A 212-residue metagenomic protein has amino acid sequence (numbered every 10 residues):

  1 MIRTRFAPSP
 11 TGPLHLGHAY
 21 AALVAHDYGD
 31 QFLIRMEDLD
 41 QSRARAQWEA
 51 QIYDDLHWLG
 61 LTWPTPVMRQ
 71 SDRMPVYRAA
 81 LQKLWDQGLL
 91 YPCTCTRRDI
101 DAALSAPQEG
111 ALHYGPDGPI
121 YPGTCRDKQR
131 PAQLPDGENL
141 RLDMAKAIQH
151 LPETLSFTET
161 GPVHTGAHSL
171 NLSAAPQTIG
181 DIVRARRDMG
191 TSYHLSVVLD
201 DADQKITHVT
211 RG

Functional and structural regions predicted by a protein language model:
M1-A111, A202: N-terminal Rossmann-like or analogous alpha/beta NTP/dinucleotide-binding catalytic cores that position adenine
D99-G212: Active-site cores that bind ATP or allylic diphosphates and position pyrophosphate for catalysis
